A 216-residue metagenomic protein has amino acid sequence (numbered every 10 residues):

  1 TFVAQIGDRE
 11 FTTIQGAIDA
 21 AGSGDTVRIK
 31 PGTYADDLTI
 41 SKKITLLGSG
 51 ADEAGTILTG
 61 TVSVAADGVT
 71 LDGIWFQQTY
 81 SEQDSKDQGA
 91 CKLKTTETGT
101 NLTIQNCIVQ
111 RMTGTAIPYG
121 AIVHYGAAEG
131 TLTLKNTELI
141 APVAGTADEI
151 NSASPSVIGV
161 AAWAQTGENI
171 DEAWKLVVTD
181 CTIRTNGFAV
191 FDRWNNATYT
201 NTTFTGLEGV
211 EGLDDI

Functional and structural regions predicted by a protein language model:
T1-A35: Acidic Gly/Asp/Thr-rich repetitive segments characteristic of extracellular carbohydrate-active and adhesion proteins
I6-R9, P31, D37, K43-L93 (+4 more regions): Right-handed parallel beta-helix/beta-spiral solenoid domain characteristic of secreted/periplasmic
G7-E10, S23, A54, P118 (+3 more regions): Cysteine-rich, disulfide-stabilized extracellular repeat modules
D19-S23, T39-I40, V64-A65, T96-E97 (+1 more regions): Flexible, charged surface loops at secondary-structure boundaries
G32, K43, S49, V69-T79 (+10 more regions): Solvent-exposed loop/turn tips at the surfaces of repeat/solenoid architectures
T56-S63, Q78-T96, T113-A127, A144-A173 (+2 more regions): Extracellular beta-strand/beta-solenoid scaffold signature
